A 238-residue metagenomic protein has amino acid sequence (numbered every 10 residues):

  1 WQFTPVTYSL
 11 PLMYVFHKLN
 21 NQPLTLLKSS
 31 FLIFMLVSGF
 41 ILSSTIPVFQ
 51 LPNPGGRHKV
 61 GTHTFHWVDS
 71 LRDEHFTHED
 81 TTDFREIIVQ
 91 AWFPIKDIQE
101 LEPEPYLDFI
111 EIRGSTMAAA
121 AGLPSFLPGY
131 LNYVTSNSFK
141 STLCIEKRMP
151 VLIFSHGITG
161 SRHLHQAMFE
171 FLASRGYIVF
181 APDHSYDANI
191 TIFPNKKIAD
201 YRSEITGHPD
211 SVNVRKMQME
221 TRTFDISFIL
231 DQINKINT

Functional and structural regions predicted by a protein language model:
W1-H17: Membrane-embedded alpha-helical segments of integral membrane proteins
Q22-P47: Internal/C-terminal transmembrane anchor helices
I41-L152: Domain-level recognition of soluble alpha/beta enzyme cores, biased toward histidine phosphatases/phosphomutases
H78, R162, Q166-F169, I178 (+1 more regions): Generic detector of contiguous secondary-structure segments
A91, L172, I226: Divalent metal-coordination and catalytic microenvironments
Y133-I192: Short substrate-entry loop that stabilizes the transition state in hydrolases
Y186-A188, I192-T238: Alpha/beta-hydrolase active-site loop
